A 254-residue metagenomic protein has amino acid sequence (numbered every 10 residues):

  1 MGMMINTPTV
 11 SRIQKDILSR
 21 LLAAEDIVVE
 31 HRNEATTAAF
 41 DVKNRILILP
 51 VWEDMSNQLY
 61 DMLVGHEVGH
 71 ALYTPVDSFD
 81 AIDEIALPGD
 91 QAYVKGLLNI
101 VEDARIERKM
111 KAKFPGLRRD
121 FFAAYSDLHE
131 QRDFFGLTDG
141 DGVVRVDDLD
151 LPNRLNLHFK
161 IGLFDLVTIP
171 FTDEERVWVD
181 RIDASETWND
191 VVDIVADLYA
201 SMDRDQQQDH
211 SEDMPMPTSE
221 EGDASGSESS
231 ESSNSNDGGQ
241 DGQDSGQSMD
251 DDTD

Functional and structural regions predicted by a protein language model:
M1-D254: Short, functionally important secondary-structure microenvironments
